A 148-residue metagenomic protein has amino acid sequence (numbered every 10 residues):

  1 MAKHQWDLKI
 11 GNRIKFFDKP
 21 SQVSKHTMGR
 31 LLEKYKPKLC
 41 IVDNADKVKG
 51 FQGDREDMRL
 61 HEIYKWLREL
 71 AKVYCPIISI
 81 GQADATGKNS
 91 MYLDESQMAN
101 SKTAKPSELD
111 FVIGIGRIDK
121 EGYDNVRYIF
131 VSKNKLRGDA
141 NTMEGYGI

Functional and structural regions predicted by a protein language model:
M1-K36, E144-G145: Cytosolic-facing regulatory segments adjacent to core modules
G11-K15, K36-L39, K72-S79: Loop/turn-to-beta-strand initiation segments
K15-F17, K49-H61, S90-S96: Flexible beta-alpha connector loops of hexameric P-loop NTPases
P20-Q22, D46, A83-A85: Active-site-proximal loop/turn and secondary-structure-junction residues that shape catalytic pockets, frequently
S21-S24, D54-R59, I118: Intrinsic-disorder/low-complexity, polar/charged segments
K38-E69, C75: Helical hairpin unit composed of two closely spaced alpha helices linked by a short loop
K65-I148: Phosphate-binding/switch region of NTP-binding enzymes
